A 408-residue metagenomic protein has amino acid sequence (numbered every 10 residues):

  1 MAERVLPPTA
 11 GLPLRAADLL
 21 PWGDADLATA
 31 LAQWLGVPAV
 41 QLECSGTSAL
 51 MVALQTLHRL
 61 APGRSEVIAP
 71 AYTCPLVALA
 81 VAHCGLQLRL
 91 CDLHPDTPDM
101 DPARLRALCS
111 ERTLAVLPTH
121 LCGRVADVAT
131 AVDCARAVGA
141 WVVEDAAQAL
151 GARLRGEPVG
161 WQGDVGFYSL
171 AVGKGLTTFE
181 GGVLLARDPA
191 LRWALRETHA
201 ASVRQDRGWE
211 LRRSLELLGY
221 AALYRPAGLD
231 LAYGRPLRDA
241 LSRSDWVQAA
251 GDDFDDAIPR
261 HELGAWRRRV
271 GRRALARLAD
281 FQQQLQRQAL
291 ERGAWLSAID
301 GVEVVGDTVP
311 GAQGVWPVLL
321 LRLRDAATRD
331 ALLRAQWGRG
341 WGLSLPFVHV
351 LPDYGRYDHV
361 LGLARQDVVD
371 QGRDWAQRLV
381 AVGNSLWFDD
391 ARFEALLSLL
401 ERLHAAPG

Functional and structural regions predicted by a protein language model:
M1-A61, C84, D280, E401-G408: Conserved PLP-binding active-site segment in aminotransferase class I/II-type PLP enzymes
G11, A16, D256-L275, Q286-G293 (+1 more regions): Conserved glycine-rich beta-strand-loop-beta hairpin in the small C-terminal domain of fold type I
A53-L108, Q336: Conserved PLP-anchoring active-site segment centered on the Schiff-base-forming lysine
D96-E197, A201: Active-site phosphate-binding strand-loop segment of PLP-dependent enzymes
A201-Q205, D245-A250, A279-V305, A326 (+2 more regions): Conserved PLP-dependent catalytic core of the aminotransferase class-I/II
Q205-E210, E291-W295, G306-P310, L332-V369 (+1 more regions): Conserved PLP cofactor-binding pocket of PLP-dependent enzymes
Y220-L290: Structural signature of PLP-dependent enzymes
A327, R356-G408: PLP-dependent enzyme catalytic core of the Aspartate aminotransferase-like
